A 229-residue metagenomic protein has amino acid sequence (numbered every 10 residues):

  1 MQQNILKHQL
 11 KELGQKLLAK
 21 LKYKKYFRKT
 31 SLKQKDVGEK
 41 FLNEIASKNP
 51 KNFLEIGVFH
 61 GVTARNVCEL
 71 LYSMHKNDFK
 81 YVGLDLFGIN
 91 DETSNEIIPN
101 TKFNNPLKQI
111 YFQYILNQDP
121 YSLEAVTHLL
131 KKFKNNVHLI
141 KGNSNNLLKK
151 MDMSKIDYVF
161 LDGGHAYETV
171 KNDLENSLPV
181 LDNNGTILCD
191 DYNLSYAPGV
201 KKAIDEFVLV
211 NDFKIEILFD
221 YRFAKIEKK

Functional and structural regions predicted by a protein language model:
Q2-N49: Class I SAM-dependent methyltransferase Rossmann-like catalytic core, especially the SAM/SAH-binding loop
F27, K35-K229: S-adenosylmethionine/decaboxylated-SAM
